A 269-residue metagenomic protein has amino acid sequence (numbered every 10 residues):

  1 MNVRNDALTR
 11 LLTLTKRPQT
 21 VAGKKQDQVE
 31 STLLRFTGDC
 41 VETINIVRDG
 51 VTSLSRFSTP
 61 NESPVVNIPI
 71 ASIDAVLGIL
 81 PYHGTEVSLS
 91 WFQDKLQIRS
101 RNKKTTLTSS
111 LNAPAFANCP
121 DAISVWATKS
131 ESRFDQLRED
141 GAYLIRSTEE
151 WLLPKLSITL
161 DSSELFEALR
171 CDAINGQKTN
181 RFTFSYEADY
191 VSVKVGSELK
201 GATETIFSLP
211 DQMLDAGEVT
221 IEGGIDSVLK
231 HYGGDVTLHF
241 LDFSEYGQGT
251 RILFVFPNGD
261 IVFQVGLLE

Functional and structural regions predicted by a protein language model:
M1-E269: DNA polymerase processivity clamps
